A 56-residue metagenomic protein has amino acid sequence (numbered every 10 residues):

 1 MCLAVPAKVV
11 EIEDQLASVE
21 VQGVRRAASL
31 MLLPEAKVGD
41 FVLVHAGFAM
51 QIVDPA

Functional and structural regions predicted by a protein language model:
M1-A56: Compact, glycine-rich, soluble single-domain proteins
